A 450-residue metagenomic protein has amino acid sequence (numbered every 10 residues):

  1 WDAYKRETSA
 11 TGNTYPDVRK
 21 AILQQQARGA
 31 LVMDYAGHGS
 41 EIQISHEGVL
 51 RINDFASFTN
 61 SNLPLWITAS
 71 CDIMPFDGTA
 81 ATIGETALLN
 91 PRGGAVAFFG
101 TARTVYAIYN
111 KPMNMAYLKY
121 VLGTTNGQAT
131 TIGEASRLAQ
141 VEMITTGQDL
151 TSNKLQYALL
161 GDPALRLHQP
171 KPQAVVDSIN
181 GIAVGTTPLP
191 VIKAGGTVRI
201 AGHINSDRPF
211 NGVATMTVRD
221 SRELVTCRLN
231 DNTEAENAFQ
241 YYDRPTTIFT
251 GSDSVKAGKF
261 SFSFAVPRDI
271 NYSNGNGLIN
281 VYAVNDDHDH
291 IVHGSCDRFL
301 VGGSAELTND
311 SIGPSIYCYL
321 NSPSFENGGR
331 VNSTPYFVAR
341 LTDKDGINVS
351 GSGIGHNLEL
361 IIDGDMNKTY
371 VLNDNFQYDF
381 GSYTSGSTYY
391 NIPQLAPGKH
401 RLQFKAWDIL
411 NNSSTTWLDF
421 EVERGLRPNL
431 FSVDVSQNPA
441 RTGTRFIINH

Functional and structural regions predicted by a protein language model:
W1-S252, K256-A265, S273-G275, V281-G303 (+1 more regions): Cysteine-dependent hydrolase recognition
P172-A174, E306-I316, H400, P428: Proline-centered linker/hinge motifs at extracellular inter-domain junctions
I179, T186-L189, L320, L430-S436: Surface-exposed, proline-enriched loop/turn segments that connect beta strands in immunoglobulin-like
V184-T197, S324-S333, S436-G443: Short, solvent-exposed loop/linker segments at the N-terminal edge of repeated beta-sheet extracellular domains
G196-S206, P335-D343, T444-H450: Aromatic/hydrophobic beta-strand junction motif of beta-rich domains
F210-A214, H356-L358, T444: Short beta-strand/loop motifs in extracellular/secreted proteins, especially within beta-sandwich accessory domains
T217-S304, Y317-S324, N332, V338-R424: Long, low-complexity serine/threonine/glycine- and acidic-rich segments characteristic of extracellular
G425-H450: Glycine-centered coil/turn sites that cap beta-strands in beta-rich domains
